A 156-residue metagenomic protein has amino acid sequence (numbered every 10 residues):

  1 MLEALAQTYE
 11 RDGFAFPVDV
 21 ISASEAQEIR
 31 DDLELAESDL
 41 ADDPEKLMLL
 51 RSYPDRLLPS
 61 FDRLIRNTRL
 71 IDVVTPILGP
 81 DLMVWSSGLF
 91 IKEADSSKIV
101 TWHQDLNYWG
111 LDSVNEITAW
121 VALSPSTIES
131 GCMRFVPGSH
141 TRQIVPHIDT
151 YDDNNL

Functional and structural regions predicted by a protein language model:
M1-L111, I148: Non-heme Fe(II)-dependent double-stranded beta-helix
P80, L106, L123-C132, H140: Active-site region of the double-stranded beta-helix
S87, I117, G131: Change "...and in nucleic-acid phosphodiester-cleaving endonucleases..." to "...and in nucleic-acid processing enzymes
I91, V121-A122, F135: Hydrophobic side chains in beta-strands
H103, G110-I128: Short, conserved beta-strand element in jelly-roll/cupin
I128-L156: Double-stranded beta-helix
